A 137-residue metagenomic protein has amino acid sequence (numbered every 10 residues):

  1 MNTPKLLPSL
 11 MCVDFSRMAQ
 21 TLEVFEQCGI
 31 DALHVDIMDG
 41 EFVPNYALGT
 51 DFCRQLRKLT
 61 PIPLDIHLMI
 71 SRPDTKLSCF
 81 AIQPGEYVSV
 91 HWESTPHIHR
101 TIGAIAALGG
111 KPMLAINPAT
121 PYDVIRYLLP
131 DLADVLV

Functional and structural regions predicted by a protein language model:
P4-R17, P44, P63-S71, H91 (+1 more regions): Active-site mouth loops of central-metabolism enzymes
R17, L59, T75-K76, Q83-V137: Conserved anion-binding
M18, F25, D36, F80 (+1 more regions): Conserved, mostly hydrophobic/aromatic
V24-I30: A short, Lys/Arg-enriched amphipathic alpha-helix followed by its capping loop at the start of a domain
I30-V35, H67, H91, A133-V137: Non-cysteine beta-strand/loop elements that form the S-adenosyl-L-methionine
L33-T50: Glycine-rich, proline-tolerant flexible connector loops at the mouths of alpha/beta enzymes
E41-P44, D65, R72-L77, P96-H97: Short active-site-adjacent helix-start/loop capping segments
Y46-H67, A104-M113: Alpha-helix-loop-beta-strand connector modules within alpha/beta enzyme cores
